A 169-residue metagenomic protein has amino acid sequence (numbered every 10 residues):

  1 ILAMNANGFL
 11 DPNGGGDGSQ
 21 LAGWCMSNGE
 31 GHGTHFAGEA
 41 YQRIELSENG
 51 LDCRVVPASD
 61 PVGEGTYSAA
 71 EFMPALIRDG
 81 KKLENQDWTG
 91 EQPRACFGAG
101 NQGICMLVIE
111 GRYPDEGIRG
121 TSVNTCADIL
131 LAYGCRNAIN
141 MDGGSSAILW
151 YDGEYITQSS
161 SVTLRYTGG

Functional and structural regions predicted by a protein language model:
I1-G169: Gly/Ser/Thr/Pro-rich low-complexity, intrinsically disordered segments
